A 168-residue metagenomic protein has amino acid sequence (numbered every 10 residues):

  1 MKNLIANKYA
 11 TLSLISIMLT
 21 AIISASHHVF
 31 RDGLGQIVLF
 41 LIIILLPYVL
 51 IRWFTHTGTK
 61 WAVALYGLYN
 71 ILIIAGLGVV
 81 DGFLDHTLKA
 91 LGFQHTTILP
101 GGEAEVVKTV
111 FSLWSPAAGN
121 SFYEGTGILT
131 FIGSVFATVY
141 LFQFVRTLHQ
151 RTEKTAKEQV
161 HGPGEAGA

Functional and structural regions predicted by a protein language model:
M1-L45: Transmembrane alpha-helical insertion/packing segments
L14-M18, A64-V80, G162-A168: Transmembrane alpha-helical segments of multi-pass membrane proteins
I17-S24, N70-G78, T130-F144: Helical transmembrane-bundle signal
H28-V38, L88, A117-G125: Membrane-helix interface and helix-disruption motif detector
I44-Y66: Canonical alpha-helical transmembrane segments
V80-V106: Juxtamembrane non-transmembrane "cap" segments at the membrane-aqueous interface of multi-pass membrane proteins
A104-V139: Hydrophobic alpha-helical transmembrane segments
A137-G162: Cytosolic juxtamembrane helix at the C-terminal end of the final transmembrane segment
